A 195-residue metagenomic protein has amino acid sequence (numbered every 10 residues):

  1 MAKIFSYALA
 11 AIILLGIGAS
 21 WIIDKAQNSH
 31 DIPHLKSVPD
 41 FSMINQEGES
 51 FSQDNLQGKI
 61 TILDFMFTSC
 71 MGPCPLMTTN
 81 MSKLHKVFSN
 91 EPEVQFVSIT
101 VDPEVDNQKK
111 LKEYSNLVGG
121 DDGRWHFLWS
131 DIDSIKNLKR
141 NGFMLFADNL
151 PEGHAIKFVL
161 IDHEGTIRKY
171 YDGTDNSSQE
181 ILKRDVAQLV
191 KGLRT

Functional and structural regions predicted by a protein language model:
M1-I44, G192-T195: N-terminal targeting signals for export/organelle localization
N28, F143-D148: Short, basic/aromatic recognition patches
V38-P39, T61, A155-K157: Short loop/turn microsegments at loop-to-beta-strand junctions
F41-I60, F88: A short beta-strand-turn-helix
G48, L63, F67-C70, M81 (+3 more regions): Buried hydrophobic packing residues in well-ordered domains
Q53-M81, V97: Short active-site neighborhood of thiol/selenol oxidoreductases, capturing the structured segment around
T78-L138: Structural microenvironment flanking redox-active thiols in thiol-disulfide oxidoreductases
N149-T195: Thiol-/selenol-based redox modules, centered on thioredoxin-like and closely related oxidoreductase domains
